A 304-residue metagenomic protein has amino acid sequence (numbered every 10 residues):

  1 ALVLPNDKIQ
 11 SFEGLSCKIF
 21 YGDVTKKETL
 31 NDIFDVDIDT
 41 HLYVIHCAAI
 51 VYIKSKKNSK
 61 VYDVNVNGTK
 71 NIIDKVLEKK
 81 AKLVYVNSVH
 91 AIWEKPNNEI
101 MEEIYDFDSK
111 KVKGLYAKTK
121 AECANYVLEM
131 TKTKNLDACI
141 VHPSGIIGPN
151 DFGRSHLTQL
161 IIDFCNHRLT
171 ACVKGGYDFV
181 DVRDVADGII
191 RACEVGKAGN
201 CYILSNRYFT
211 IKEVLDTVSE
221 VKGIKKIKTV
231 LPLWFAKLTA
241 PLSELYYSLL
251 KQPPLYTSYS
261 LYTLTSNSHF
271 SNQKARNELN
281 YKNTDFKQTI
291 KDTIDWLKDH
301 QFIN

Functional and structural regions predicted by a protein language model:
A1-D7: Conserved glycine-rich Rossmann-like NAD(P)H-binding loop of the short-chain dehydrogenase/reductase
C17, Y21-N67, K75: NAD(P)H-binding glycine-rich loop region in Rossmannoid oxidoreductase-like domains and their noncatalytic homologs
N67-Y116: Conserved Rossmann-fold NAD(P)-dependent oxidoreductase catalytic core, especially the SDR/UDP-sugar
K111-C139: Active-site Tyr-X1-5-Lys
K134-I140, S144-D178: NAD(P)-dependent short-chain dehydrogenase/reductase
F152-H156, V173-E194, N200: Substrate-positioning beta->alpha
G188-L255, N272, K287, K291-N304: Mid/C-terminal beta-alpha module of Rossmann-like enzyme folds, strongest in SDR-family dehydrogenases/epimerases
